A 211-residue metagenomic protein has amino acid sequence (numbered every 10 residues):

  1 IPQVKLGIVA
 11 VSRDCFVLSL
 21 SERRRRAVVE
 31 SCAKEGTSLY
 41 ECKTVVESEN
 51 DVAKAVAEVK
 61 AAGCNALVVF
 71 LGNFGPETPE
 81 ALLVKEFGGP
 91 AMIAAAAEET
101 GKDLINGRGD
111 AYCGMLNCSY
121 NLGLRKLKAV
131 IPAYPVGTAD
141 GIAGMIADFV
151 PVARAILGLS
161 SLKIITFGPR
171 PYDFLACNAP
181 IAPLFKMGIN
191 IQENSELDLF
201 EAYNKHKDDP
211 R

Functional and structural regions predicted by a protein language model:
I1-R211: An N-terminal assembly and electron-transfer interface module characteristic of large anaerobic redox and radical
